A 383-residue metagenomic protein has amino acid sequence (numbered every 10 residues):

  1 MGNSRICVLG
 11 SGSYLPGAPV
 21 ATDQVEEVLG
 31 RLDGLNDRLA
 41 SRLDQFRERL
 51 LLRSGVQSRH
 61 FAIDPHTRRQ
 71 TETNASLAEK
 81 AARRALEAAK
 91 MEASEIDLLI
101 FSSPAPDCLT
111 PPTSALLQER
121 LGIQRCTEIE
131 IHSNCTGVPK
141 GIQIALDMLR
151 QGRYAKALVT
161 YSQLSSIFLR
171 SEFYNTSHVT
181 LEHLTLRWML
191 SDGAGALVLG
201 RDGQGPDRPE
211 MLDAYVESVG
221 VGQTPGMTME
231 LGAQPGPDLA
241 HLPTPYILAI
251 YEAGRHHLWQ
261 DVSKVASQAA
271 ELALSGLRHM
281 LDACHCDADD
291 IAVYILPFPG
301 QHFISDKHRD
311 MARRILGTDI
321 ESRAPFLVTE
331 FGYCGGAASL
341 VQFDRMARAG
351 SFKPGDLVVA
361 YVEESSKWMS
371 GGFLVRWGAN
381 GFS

Functional and structural regions predicted by a protein language model:
M1-T71, T176, E182-S267, F373-S383: Condensing-enzyme catalytic core mediating Claisen C-C bond formation in acyl metabolism
G2-R5, A93-D97, I123-T127, Q151-A157 (+6 more regions): Short coil/turn connectors at secondary-structure junctions
L9-G12, H132, A157-Q163, L199 (+1 more regions): Short beta-strand segments
P65-N134, M280-K307, M311: Conserved beta-ketoacyl condensing-enzyme motif
E79, A105-P106, Q124, S133-R150 (+2 more regions): Claisen-condensing/thiolase-fold acyl-transfer catalytic domains that form or cleave C-C bonds in fatty acid
C108-A115, S162-T180, E217-P237, Q301-R309 (+2 more regions): Active-site-adjacent elements of ketosynthase-type condensing enzymes
R150-G193: Flexible, glycine-rich active-site loops centered on histidine and acidic residues that chelate a metal or position
